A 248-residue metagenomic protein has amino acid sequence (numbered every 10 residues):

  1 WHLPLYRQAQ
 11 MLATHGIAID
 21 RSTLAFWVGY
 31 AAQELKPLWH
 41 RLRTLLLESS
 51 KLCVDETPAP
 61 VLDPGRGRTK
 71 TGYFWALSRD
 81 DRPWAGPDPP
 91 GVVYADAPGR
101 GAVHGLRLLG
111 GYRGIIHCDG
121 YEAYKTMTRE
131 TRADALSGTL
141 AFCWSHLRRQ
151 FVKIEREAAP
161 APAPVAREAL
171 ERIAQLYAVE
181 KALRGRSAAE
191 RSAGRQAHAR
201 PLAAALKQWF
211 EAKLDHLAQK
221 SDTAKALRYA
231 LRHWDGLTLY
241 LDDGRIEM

Functional and structural regions predicted by a protein language model:
W1-M248: Catalytic center-proximal scaffold of phosphoryl-transfer enzymes
